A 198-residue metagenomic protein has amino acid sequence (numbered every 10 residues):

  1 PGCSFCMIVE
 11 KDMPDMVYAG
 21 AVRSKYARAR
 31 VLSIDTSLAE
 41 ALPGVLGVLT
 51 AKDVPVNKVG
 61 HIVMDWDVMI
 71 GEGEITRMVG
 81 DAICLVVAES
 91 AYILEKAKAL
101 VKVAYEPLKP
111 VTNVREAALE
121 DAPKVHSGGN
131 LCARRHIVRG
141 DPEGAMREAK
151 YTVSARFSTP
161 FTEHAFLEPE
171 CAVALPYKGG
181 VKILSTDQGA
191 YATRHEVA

Functional and structural regions predicted by a protein language model:
P1-R134, T152-A155: Flexible, low-hydrophobicity surface segments
C3, P142-A198: Conserved beta-alpha junction segments in alpha/beta enzyme cores
V31-L32, V138, G189-A190: Residue-level preference for nonpolar/small residues embedded in alpha-helices
L119, V138-R139, A198: General helical structural elements
L131-G140, G144: Conserved NAD+-utilizing ADP-ribose enzyme module
